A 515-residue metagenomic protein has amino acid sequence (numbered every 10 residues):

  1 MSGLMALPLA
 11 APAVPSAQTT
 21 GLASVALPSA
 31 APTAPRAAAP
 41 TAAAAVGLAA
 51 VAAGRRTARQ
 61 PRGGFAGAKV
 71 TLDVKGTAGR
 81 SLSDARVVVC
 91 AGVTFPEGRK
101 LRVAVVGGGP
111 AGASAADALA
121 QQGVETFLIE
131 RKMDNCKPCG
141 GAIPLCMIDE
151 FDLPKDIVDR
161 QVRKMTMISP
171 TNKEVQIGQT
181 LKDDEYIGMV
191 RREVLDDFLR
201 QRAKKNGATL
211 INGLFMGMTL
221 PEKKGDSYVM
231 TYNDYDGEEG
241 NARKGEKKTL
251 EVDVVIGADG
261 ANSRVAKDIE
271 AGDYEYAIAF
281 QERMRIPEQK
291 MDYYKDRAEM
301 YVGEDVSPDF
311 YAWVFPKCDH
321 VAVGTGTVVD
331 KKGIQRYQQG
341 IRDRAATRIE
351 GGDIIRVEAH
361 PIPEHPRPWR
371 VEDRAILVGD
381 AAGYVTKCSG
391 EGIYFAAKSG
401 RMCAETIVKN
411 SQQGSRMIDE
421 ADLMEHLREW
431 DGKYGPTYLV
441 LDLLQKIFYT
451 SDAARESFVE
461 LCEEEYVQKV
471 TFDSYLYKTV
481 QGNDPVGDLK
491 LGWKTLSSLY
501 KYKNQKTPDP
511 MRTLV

Functional and structural regions predicted by a protein language model:
M1-A42, L48, A53-K75: N-terminal chloroplast transit peptides
G98, Q122, R202-I354, P363-R367 (+1 more regions): Predominantly flavin-linked oxidoreductase catalytic cores and closely associated redox partners
A104-G108, D117-C139: Glycine-rich FAD pyrophosphate-binding loop
R131-T171: N-terminal FAD cofactor-binding segment of flavoenzymes
L181-R202, V328-Y337: Short beta-strand to alpha-helix junction loop
V328-A359, P368-W369, I376, R401 (+3 more regions): Flavin-binding catalytic cores
H360-K387, G435-V440, K446-E456: FAD-binding beta-loop-beta segment adjacent to the flavin cofactor pocket
V408-V515: C-terminal helical "tail/cap" subdomain of flavin- and related membrane-associated enzymes
